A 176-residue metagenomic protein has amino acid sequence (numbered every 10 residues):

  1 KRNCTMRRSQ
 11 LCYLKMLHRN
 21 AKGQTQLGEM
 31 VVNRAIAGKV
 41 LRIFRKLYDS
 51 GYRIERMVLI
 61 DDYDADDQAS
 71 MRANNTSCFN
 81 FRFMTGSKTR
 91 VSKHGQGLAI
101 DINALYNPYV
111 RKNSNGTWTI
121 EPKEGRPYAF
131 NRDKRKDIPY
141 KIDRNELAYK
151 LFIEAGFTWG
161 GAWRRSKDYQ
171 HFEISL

Functional and structural regions predicted by a protein language model:
C4-R8, G28-K39, R90-G97, D137-R144: Extracytoplasmic/periplasmic, Sec-exported soluble proteins
M6-M71: Active-site acidic/histidine clusters and adjacent loop/turn architecture that either coordinate catalytic ions
M16-R19, G23-Q24, C78, Y128 (+1 more regions): Alpha-helical context
L17-R19, R42-R53, R82, L105-P108 (+1 more regions): Structured segments of extracytoplasmic/periplasmic soluble domains in secreted or envelope-associated proteins
G23-L27, R82, R132: General secondary-structure edge motif
R53-L98, N103-Y109: Active-site-adjacent loop/helix surface patches within enzyme catalytic domains that shape the substrate-binding cleft
M84-S87, V91, Q96-L176: Catalytic cores and adjacent binding grooves of peptidoglycan-active enzymes
